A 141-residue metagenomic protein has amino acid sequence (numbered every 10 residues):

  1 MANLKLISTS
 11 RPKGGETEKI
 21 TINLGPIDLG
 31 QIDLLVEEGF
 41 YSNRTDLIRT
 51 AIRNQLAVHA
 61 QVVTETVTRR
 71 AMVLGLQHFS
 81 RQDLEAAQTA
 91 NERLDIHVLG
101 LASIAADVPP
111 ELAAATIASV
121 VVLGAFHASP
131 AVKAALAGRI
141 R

Functional and structural regions predicted by a protein language model:
M1-I27, V36: Short Lys/Arg-rich basic patches
A2-L4, S10-P12, G30-Q31, S42-T66: Short, basic amphipathic alpha-helical segments that act as recognition/interaction helices in nucleic-acid-binding
A57-A90: Short, positively charged interaction helices/loops
T89-D95, P109: Mid-chain, well-packed structural core segment of small domains
V108-E111, K133-A134: Short, solvent-exposed loop/turn at the beta-strand->alpha-helix junction within individual leucine-rich repeat
I117, A125-R141: Leucine-rich solenoid repeat scaffolds
